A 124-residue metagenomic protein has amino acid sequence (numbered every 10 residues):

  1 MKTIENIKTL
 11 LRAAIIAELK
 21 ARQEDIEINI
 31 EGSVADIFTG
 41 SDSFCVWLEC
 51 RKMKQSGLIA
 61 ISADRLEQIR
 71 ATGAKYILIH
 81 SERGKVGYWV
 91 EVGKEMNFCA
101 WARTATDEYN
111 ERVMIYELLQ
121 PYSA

Functional and structural regions predicted by a protein language model:
M1-S33, G40-S41: Acidic-basic catalytic patches of nuclease active cores, encompassing PD-(D/E)XK and other metal-cofactor nuclease
E24, D42-F44, A71-K75: Short glycine/proline-enriched coil/turn segments at helix->beta-strand junctions
E31, L48-R51, H80-S81: Short His-Asn-centered micro-motif
A35-T39, S43-K54: Conserved catalytic cores of phosphodiester-cleaving nucleases, focusing on short active-site segments
K54-E67: Active-site-adjacent loop/helix micro-motif of nuclease/hydrolase catalytic cores
R70-E95: Nucleic-acid nuclease catalytic cores
G87-A124: Intrinsically disordered, low-complexity terminal regions enriched in charged/polar residues
